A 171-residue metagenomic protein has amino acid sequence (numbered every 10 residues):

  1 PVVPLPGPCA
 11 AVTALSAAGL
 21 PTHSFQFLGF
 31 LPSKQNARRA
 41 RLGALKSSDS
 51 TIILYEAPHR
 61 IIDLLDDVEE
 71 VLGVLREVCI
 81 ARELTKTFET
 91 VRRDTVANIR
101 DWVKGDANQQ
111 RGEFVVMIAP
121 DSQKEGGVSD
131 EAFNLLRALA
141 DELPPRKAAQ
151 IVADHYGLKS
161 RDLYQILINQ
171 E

Functional and structural regions predicted by a protein language model:
P1-S48: Class I SAM-dependent methyltransferase SAM-binding "motif I" and its flanking Rossmann-like core
V2, I52-Y55: Short helix-to-loop capping/linker segments positioned immediately adjacent to catalytic or ligand/cofactor-binding
L31-K34, L54, E125: Alpha-helix initiation/capping motif
T51, P58-E171: A contiguous loop/helix-start segment that scaffolds small-molecule binding in enzyme catalytic cores
